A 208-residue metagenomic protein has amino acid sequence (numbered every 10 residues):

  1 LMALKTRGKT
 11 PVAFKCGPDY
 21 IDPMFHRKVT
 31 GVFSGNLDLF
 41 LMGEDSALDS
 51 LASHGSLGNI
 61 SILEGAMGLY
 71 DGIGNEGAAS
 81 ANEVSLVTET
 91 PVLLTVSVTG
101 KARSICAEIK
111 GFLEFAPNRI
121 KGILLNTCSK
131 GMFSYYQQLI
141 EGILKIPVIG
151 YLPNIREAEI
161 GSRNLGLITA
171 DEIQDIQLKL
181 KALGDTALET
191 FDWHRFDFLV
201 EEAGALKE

Functional and structural regions predicted by a protein language model:
M2-T88, V96-R119, C128-S134: ATP-dependent carboxylate-amine ligase catalytic core
V92-T95, I149-Y151: Short hydrophobic alpha-helical runs that function as membrane-insertion/retention elements
R103-E208: Internal gly/pro-rich beta-alpha loop/helix module that stabilizes soluble enzyme cofactors or their anionic handles
